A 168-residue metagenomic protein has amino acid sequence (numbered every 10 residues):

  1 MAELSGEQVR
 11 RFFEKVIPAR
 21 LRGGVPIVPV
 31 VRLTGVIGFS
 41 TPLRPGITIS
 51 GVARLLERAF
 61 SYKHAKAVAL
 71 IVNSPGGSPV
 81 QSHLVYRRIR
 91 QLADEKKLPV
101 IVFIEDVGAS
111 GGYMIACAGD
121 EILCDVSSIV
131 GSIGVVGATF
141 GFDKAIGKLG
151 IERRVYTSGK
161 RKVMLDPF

Functional and structural regions predicted by a protein language model:
M1-L98, S110-F168: Small-residue-centered hinge/linker elements
V102-A109: Glycine-rich beta-to-alpha transition loops that act as phosphate-gripper elements at the mouths of alpha/beta enzyme
